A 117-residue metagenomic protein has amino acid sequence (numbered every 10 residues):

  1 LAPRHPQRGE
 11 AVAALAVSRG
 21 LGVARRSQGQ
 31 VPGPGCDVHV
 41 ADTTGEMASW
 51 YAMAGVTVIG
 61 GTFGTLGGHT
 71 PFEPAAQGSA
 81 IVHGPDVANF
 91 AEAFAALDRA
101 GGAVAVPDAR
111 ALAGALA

Functional and structural regions predicted by a protein language model:
L1-A117: Nucleotide-activated sugar donor-binding and catalytic core shared by glycosyltransferases and related lipid-linked
